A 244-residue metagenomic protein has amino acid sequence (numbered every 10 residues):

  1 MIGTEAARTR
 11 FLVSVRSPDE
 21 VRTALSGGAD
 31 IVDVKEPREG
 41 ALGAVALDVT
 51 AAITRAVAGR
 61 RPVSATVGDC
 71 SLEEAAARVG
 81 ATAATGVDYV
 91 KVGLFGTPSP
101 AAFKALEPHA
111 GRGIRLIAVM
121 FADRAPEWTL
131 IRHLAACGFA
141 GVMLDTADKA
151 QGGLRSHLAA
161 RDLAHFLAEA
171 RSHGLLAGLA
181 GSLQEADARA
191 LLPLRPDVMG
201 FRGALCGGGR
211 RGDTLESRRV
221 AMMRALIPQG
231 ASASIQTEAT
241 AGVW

Functional and structural regions predicted by a protein language model:
M1-S14, R55, S234-W244: N-terminal amphipathic alpha-helix/helix-capping segment at the start of soluble metabolic enzymes
R8-D30: N-terminal basic/disordered segments at the start of proteins
P18, A41-V57: Glycine-rich, positively charged N-terminal anion/phosphate-binding segment
A24, I53, V142, L191 (+1 more regions): Conserved, mostly hydrophobic/aromatic
I31-L42, T85-S99, G141-Q151, L194-V220: Glycine-rich phosphate-binding active-site loops on the catalytic face of alpha/beta enzymes
E36, A56-L176, A186: Conserved anion-binding
L47-I53, P100-L106, F201-W244: C-terminal helical cap(s) of enzyme catalytic domains, especially alpha/beta-barrels
